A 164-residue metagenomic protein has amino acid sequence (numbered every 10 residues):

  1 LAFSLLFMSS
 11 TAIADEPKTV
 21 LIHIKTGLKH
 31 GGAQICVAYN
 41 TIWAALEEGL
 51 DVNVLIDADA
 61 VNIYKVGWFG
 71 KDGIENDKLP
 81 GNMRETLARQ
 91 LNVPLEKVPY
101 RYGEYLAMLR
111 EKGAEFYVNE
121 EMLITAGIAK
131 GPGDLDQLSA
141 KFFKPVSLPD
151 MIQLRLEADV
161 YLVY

Functional and structural regions predicted by a protein language model:
L1-M8: Bacterial N-terminal signal peptides
S10-A14: Sec/Tat signal peptide C-region and signal peptidase I cleavage site
I22-C36, Y64-W68: Short, glycine-rich nucleotide/cofactor-binding loops
Q34-G49: Histidine-anchored nucleotide/phosphate-binding helix
V52-A58, Y117-E120: Short internal beta-strands
L55-G70: Acidic helix-start/capping segments at beta-turn-to-alpha-helix junctions
D72-E120: A glycine-rich helix N-cap at a beta->alpha junction
Y105-Q153, A158-D159: A short aromatic-anchored loop/beta-hairpin motif
